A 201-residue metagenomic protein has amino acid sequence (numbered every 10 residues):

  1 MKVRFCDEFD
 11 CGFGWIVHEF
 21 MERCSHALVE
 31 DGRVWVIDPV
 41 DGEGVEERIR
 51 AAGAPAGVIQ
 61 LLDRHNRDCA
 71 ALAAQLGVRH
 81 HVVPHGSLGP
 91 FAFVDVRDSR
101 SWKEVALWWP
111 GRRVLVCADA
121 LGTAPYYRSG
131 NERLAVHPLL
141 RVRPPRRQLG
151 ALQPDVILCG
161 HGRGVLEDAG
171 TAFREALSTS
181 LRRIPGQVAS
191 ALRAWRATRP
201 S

Functional and structural regions predicted by a protein language model:
K2-F13, V17-F20, V34-V36, D98-S201: Metallo-beta-lactamase
C6-D7, L28, H85-G89, L107: Short acidic-hydrophobic surface loop/beta-edge motif
V17-G57: Pre-active-site segment of Zn-dependent metallo-hydrolases
M21-C24, E43-R48, R67-C69, S101-E104 (+1 more regions): A generic local structural motif
G42-S87: Active-site metal-binding motif and surrounding structural segment of the metallo-beta-lactamase
P84-P90, V96-S99: An acidic, phosphate/nucleotide-engaging active-site surface
